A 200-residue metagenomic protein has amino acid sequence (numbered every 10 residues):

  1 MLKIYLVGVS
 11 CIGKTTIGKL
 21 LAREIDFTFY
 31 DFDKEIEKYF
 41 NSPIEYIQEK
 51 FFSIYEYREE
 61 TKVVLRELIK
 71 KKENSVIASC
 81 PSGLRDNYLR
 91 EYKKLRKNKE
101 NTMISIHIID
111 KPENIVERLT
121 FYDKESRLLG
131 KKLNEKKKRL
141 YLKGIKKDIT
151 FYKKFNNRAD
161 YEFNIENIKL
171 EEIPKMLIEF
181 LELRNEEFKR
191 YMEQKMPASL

Functional and structural regions predicted by a protein language model:
M1-Y5: Extreme N-terminal starter segment of soluble prokaryotic enzymes
V9: P-loop (Walker A) phosphate-binding loop of NTP-binding proteins
I12: ATP-binding Walker
T15: Walker A/P-loop
L20, E24, I104, T150-L200: NTP-dependent small-molecule kinase module
R23-V64: Conserved substrate/cofactor phosphate-moiety recognition/catalytic segment in nucleotide-dependent phosphotransferases
E56-K99: Glycine-rich phosphate-binding loop used to anchor ATP phosphates in small-molecule kinases, encompassing both
E100-F151: A glycine- and Lys/Arg-enriched "phosphate-lid" helix/loop adjacent to the NTP-binding pocket of small-molecule kinases
